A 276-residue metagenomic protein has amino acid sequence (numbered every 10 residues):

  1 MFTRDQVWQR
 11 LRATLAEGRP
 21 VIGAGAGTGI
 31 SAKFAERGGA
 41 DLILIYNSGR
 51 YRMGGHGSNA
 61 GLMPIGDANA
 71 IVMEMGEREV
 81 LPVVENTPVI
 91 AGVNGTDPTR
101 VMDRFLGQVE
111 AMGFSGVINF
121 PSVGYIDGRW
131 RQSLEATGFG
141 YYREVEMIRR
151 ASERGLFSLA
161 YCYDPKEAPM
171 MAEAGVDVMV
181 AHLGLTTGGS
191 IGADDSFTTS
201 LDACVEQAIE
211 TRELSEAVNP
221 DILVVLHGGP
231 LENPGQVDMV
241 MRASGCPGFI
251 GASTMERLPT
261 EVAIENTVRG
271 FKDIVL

Functional and structural regions predicted by a protein language model:
M1-A24, K33-R37, E77-N86, L276: N-terminal amphipathic alpha-helix/helix-capping segment at the start of soluble metabolic enzymes
I22-A26, I43-I45, V89-V93, V117-N119 (+4 more regions): Hydrophobic faces of well-ordered beta-strands that scaffold small-molecule active sites in alpha/beta enzyme cores
G27-G29, S48, G92-T96, S122-G124 (+5 more regions): Active-site beta-loop-alpha junctions enriched in small/polar residues
T28-G38, T99-Q108, D164-G175, G229-C246: Catalytic cores of alpha/beta
S31, G38, L42, N59-Y141: Active-site beta->alpha loop and helix N-cap motifs at the rims of alpha/beta catalytic domains
L42-G54, M112-D127, V178-A193, A243-T267: Glycine-rich phosphate-binding active-site loops on the catalytic face of alpha/beta enzymes
G55-I65, I191-C204, V237, T254-L276: C-terminal helical cap(s) of enzyme catalytic domains, especially alpha/beta-barrels
V101-A208, A217-N219: Conserved anion-binding
